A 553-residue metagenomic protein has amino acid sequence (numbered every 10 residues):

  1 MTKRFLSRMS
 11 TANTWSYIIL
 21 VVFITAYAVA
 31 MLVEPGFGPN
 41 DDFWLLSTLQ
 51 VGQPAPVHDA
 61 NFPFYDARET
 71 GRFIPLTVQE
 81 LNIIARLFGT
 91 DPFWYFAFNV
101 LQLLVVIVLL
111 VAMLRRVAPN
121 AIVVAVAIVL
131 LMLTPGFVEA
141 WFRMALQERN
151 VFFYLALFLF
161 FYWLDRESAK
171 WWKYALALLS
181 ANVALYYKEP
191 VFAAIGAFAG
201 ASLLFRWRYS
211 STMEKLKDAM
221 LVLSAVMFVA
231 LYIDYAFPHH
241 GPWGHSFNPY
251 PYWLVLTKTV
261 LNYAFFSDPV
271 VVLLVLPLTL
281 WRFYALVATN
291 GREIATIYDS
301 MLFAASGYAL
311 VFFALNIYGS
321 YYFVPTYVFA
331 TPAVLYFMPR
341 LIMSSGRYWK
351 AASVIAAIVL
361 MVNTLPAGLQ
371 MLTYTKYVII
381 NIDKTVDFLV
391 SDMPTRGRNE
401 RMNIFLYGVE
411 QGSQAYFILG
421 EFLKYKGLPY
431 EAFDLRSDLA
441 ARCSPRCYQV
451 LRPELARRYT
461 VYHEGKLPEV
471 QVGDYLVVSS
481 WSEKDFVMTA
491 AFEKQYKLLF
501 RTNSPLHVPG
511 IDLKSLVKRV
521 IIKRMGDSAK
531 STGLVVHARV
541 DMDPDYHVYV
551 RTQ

Functional and structural regions predicted by a protein language model:
T14, L20, M220-A225, E293 (+2 more regions): Signature aromatic-anchored transmembrane alpha helix within multi-pass, membrane-resident enzymes that catalyze glycan
P75, Q79, L87-V108, W141 (+2 more regions): Loop-to-helix entry region of an early transmembrane alpha helix in multi-pass inner-membrane enzymes
A97-A118, L157-F161, A285: Transmembrane-helix motifs of polytopic, lipid-linked glycan transferases
L110-P135, F152-F153: Transmembrane-helix signature of polytopic, membrane-embedded enzymes that assemble or transfer cell-envelope glycans
E148, A193, L315-G346: Hydrophobic/aromatic-rich transmembrane helices and adjacent perimembrane loops
A156-K173, A184, R208-S210: Membrane-interface transmembrane helices that cradle and orient dolichyl/undecaprenyl
K173-K188, I195-G200: Membrane-interface alpha helices of multi-pass inner-membrane proteins
I355-P429, D543-V548: Membrane-embedded, lumen/periplasm-facing catalytic core of multi-pass transferases that use lipid-linked donors
